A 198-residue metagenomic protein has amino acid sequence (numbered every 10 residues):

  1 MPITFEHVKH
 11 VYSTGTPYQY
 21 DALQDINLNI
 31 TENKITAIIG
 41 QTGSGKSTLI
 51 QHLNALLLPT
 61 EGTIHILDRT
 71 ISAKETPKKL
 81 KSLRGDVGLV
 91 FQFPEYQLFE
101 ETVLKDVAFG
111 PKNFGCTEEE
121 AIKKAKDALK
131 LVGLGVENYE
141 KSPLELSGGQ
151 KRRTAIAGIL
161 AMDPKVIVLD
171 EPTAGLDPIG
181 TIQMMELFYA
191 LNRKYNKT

Functional and structural regions predicted by a protein language model:
I39-Q41: The feature captures the beta-strand-to-loop junction immediately N-terminal to the Walker
N54: Helix-to-loop junction immediately C-terminal to a conserved catalytic motif
G62-A73, L83: Conserved ABC transporter NBD signature motif
E119-E137: Conserved ABC ATPase "signature" region
S142-L146, Q150: Conserved ABC ATPase signature
D163: Conserved catalytic motifs of ABC-family nucleotide-binding domains
I167-D170: Catalytic Walker B motif of ABC-type/P-loop ATPase nucleotide-binding domains
